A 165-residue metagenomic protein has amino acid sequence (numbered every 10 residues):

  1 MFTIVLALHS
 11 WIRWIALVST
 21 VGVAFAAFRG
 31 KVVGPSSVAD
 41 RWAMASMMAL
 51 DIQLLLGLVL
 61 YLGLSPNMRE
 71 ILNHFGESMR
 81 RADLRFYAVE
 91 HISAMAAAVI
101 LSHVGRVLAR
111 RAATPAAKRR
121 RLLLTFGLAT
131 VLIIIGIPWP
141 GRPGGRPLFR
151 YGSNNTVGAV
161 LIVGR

Functional and structural regions predicted by a protein language model:
M1-R165: Membrane-embedded alpha-helical bundles that constitute the cytochrome b-like, heme-associated redox core of multi-pass
